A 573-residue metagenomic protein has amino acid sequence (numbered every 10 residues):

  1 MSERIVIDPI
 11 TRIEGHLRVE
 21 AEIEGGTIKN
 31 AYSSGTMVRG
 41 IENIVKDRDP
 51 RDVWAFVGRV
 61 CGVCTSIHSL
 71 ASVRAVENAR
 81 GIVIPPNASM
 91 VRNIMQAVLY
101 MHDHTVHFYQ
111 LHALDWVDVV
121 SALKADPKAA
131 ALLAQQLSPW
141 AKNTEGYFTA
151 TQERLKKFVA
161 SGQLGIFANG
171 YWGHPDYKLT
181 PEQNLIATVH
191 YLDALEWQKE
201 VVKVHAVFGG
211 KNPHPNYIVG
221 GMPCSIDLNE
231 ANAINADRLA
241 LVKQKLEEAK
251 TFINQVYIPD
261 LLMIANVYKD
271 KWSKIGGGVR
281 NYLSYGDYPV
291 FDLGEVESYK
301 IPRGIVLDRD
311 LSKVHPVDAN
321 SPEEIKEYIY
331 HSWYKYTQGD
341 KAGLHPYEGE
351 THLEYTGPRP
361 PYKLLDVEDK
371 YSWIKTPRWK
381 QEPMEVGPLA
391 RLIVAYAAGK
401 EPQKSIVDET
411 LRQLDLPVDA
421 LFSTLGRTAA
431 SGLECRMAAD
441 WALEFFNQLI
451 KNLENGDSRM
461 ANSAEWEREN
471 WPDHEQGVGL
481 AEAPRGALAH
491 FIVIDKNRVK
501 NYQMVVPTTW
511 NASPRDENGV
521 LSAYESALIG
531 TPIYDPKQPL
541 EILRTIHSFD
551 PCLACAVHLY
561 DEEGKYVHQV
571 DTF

Functional and structural regions predicted by a protein language model:
M1-F573: Metal/cofactor-centered catalytic core regions of large enzymes
